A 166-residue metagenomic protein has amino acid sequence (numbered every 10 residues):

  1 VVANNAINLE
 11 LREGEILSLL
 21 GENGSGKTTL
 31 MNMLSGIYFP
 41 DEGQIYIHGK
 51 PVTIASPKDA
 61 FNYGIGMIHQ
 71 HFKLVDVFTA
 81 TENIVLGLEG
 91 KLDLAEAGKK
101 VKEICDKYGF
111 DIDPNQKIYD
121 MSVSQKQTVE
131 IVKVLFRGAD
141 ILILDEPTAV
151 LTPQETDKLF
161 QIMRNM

Functional and structural regions predicted by a protein language model:
V1-M166: Glycine-rich phosphate-binding loops of nucleotide-dependent enzymes
